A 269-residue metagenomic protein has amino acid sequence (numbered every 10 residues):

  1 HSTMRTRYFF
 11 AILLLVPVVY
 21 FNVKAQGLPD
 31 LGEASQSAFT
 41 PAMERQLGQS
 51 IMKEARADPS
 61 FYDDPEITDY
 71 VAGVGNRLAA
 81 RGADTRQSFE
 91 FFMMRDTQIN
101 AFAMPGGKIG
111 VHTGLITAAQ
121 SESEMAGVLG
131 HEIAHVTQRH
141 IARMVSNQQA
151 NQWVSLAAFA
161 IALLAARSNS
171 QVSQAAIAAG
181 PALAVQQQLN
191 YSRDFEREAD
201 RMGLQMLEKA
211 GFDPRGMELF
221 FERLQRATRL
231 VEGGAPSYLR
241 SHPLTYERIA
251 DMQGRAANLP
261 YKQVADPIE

Functional and structural regions predicted by a protein language model:
T3-F102, A184-V185, A227-E232: Hydrophobic or amphipathic, alpha-helical segments that drive membrane association/targeting
L31-A38, F61, D69, A182-E269: Extracytoplasmic and endomembrane cell-envelope/extracellular-matrix remodeling and assembly machinery
M52, G114, A134-A142, D251: Active-site-flanking alpha-helical
D58-D69, R81-F91, I141-Q149, Q171-A175 (+1 more regions): Surface-exposed patches in mature extracellular/periplasmic domains of secreted proteins
G110-G127: Short pre-active-site segment immediately N-terminal to the catalytic Zn-binding motif
V111, G127-H135, R139, A199: Active-site recognition of the HExxH zinc-binding catalytic motif
S123, I133-A150: Catalytic Zn2+-binding segment of zinc metalloproteases
W153-S168, A175-V185: Membrane-active amphipathic alpha-helices enriched in small hydrophobic residues
